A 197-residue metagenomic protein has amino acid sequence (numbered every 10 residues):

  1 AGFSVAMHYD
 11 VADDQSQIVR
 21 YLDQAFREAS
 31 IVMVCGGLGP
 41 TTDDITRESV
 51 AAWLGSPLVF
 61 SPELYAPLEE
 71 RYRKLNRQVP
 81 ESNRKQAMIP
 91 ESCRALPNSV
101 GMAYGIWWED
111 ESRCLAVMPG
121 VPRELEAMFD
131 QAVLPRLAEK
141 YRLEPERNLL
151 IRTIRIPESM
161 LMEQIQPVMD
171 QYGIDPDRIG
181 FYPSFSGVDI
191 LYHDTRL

Functional and structural regions predicted by a protein language model:
G2-V11: Short beta-strand elements in bilobed, periplasmic/extracellular small-molecule ligand-binding domains
D10-D13, G37-L38: Short, ordered loop/turn segments at secondary-structure junctions
A12-D23: Structural motif
D23-C35: Short, structured active-site "lid" loops
V34-T42, P119: Glycine-rich beta-strand-to-loop/alpha-helix junction loops that act as flexible
D44-K140: Proline/glycine-rich low-complexity loops and linkers
D110-L197: An accessory alpha-helical subdomain
